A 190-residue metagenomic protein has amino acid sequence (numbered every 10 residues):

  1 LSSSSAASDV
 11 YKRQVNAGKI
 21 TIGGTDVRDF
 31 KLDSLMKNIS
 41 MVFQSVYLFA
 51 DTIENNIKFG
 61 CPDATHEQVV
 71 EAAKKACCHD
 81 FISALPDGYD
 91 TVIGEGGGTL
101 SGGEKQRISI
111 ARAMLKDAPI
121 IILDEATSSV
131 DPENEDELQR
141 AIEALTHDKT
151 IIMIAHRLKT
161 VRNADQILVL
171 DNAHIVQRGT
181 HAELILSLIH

Functional and structural regions predicted by a protein language model:
L1-Y11, I189-H190: Single conserved hydrophobic/aromatic residue that forms the stacking wall/gate of nucleotide- or nucleobase-binding
S8, M36-S45, I53-N56, A72-C78 (+1 more regions): ABC-family ATPase nucleotide-binding domain "signature/switch" substructure
N16-D26, Q166-I167, I175: ABC nucleotide-binding domain "signature motif"
K19-K37, D136: ABC ATPase NBD Q-loop/coupling interface
F30, A64, L85, T91-I93: Helix-loop segment at the mouth of the active site in Rossmann-fold oxidoreductases, especially SDR/KR enzymes
K58-H66: ABC-type ATPase nucleotide-binding domains, specifically the catalytic core motifs of the NBD
H79-P86: Conserved H-loop
